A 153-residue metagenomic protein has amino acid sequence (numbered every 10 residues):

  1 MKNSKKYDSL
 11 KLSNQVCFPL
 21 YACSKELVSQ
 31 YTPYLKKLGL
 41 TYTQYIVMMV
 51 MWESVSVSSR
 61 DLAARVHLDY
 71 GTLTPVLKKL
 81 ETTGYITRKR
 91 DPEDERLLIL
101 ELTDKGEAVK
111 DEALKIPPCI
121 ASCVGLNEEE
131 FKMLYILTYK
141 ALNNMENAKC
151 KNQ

Functional and structural regions predicted by a protein language model:
M1-L38: N-terminal leader segment of winged-helix/HTH proteins
V47-M48: Short alpha-helical "packing" element that flanks the helix-turn-helix/winged-helix DNA-binding module
S54-S58: Short capping segments at the starts of secondary-structure elements
S59-R60, G71, K78, L98: Residues within helix-turn-helix
A63: The alpha-helix within a helix-turn-helix
K78-Y139: Charged, amphipathic alpha-helical coiled-coil/dimerization segments
L134-Q153: Exposed, interaction-prone assembly regions rather than primary DNA-binding/catalytic cores
